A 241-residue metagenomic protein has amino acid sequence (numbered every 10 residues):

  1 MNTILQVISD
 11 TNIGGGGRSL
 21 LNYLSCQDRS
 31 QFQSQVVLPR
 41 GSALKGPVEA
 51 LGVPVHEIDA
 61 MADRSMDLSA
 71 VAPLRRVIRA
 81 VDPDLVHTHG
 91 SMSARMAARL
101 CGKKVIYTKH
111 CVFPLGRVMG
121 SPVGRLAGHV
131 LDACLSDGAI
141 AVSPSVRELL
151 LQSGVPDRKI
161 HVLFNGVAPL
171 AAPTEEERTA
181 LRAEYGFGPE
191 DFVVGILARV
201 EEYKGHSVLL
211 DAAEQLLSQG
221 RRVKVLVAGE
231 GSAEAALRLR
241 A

Functional and structural regions predicted by a protein language model:
M1-A241: Membrane-interface segments of envelope glycosyltransferases acting on lipid-linked substrates or membrane lipids
